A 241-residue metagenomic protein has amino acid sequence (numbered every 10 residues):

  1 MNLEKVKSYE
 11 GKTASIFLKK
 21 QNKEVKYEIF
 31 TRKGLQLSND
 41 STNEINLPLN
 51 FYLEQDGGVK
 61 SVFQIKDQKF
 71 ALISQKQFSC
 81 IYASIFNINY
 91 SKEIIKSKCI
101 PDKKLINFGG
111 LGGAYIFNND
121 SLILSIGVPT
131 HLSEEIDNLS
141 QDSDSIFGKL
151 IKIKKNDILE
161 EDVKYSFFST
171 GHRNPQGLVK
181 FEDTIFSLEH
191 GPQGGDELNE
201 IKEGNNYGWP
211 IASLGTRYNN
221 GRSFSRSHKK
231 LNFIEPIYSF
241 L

Functional and structural regions predicted by a protein language model:
M1-S133, G177-G191, S239-L241: Acidic, Gly/Ser/Thr-rich repeat motifs that build Ca2+-stabilized beta-propeller blades
E28-F30, G57-V59, V128-L241: Beta-propeller domain segments
